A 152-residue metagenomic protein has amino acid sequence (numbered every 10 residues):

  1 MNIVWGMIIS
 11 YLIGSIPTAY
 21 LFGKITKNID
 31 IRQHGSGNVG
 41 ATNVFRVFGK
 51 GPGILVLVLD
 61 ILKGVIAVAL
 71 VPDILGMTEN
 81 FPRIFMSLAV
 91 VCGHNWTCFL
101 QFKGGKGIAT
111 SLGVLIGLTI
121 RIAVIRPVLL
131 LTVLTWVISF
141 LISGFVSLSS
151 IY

Functional and structural regions predicted by a protein language model:
M1-G6, I66-F85, G117-P127: Helix-coil boundary and interhelical linker segments in multi-pass alpha-helical membrane proteins
M1-T26: N-terminal signal-anchor transmembrane alpha helix
V4-I9, I54, R83-L88, S111 (+2 more regions): Hydrophobic alpha-helical transmembrane segments
M7-I8, V65, A69-L70, L88-V91 (+3 more regions): Alpha-helical transmembrane segments of multipass membrane proteins
Y20-G53, G104: Cytosolic, membrane-interface loops and tails of multi-pass inner-membrane proteins
D30-N38, F99-L112, I125-R126, F145-I151: Short, non-helical or kinked segments that cap or interrupt transmembrane helices
F45-F48, V71-L75, I108-S143: Interfacial segments of multi-pass membrane proteins
R46-D73, M86, L131: Multi-pass membrane catalytic core of lipid/isoprenoid biosynthesis enzymes
